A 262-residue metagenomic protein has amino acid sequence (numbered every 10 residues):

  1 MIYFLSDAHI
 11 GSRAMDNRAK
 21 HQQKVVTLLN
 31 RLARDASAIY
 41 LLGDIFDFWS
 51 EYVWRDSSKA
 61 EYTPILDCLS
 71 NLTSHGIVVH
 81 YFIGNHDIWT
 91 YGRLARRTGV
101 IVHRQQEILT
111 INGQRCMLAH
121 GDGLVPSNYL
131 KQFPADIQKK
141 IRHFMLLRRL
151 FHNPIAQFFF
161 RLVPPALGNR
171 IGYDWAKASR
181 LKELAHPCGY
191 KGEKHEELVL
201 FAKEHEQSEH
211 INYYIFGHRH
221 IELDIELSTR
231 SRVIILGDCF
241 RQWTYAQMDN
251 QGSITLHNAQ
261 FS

Functional and structural regions predicted by a protein language model:
M1-Y3, L109-M117, L227-R232: Beta-strand-turn-beta hairpins that frame and shape the catalytic cleft of phosphate-ester-processing enzymes
I2-F4, I39-L41, M117, I215: Residue-level marker for buried hydrophobic side chains located in beta-strands that build the well-ordered beta-sheet
L5, I10-I111: Core catalytic region of metal-dependent phosphoesterases/phosphodiesterases, especially metallo-beta-lactamase-like
H9, N85-H86, H120, G217-H220: Histidine-centered divalent metal-coordination motifs
N85, Q106, R115, H120-G123: Short, flexible active-site-adjacent loop segments at beta-strand->alpha-helix junctions, enriched in small/polar
I88-G92, L118-A119, V125-N128: Short, well-ordered, mixed-charge alpha-helical segments that flank or form enzyme active sites
I101-R104, D122, P126-Q138, G192-A259: Conserved beta-sheet core of the metallophosphoesterase superfamily
G121-L198: Active-site-proximal loop/helix segment associated with metal-binding centers of metalloenzymes
